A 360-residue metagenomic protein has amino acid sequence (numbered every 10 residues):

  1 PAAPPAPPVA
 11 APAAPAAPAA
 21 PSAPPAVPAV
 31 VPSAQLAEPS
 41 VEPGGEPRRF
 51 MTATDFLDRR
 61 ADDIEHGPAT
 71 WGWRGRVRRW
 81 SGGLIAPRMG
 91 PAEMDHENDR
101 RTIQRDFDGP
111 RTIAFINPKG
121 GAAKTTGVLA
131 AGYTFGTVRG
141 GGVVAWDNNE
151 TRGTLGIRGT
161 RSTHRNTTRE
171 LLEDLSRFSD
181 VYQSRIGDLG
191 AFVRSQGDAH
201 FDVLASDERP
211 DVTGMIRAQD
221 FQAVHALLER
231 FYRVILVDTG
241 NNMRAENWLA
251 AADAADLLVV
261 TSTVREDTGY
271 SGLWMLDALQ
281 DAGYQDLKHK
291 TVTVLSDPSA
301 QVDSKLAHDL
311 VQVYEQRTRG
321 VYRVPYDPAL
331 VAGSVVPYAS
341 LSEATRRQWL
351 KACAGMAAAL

Functional and structural regions predicted by a protein language model:
P1-S40: Compositionally biased, proline-rich intrinsically disordered regions
P24, P28-A114: Extreme N-terminal, non-catalytic leader segments that precede Walker-type/kinase nucleotide-binding cores
A114-S184: Walker A/P-loop NTP-binding active-site region of P-loop NTPases, recognizing the glycine-rich GxxxxGKT/S
I186-R244: Phosphate-binding/switch loop-helix module in NTP-utilizing enzymes
E229-R233, A245-E266: Inter-motif core of Ras-like GTPase G domains
G272-K288: Conserved C-terminal guanine-recognition region of P-loop GTPase G domains, centered on the G4
S296-S342: Beta-strand-loop-alpha "switch" segments that mediate conformational coupling across diverse proteins
A332-L360: NTP-binding/hydrolysis catalytic cores, primarily Walker-type P-loop NTPases
